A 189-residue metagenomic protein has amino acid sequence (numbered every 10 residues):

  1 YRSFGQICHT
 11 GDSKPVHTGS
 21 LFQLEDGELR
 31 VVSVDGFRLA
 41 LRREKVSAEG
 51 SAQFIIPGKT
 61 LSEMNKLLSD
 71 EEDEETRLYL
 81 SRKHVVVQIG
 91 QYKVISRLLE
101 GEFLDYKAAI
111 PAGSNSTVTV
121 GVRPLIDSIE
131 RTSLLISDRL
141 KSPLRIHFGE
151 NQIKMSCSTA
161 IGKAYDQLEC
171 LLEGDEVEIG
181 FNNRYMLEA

Functional and structural regions predicted by a protein language model:
Y1-R43, S47-L99, S114-A189: DNA polymerase processivity clamps
